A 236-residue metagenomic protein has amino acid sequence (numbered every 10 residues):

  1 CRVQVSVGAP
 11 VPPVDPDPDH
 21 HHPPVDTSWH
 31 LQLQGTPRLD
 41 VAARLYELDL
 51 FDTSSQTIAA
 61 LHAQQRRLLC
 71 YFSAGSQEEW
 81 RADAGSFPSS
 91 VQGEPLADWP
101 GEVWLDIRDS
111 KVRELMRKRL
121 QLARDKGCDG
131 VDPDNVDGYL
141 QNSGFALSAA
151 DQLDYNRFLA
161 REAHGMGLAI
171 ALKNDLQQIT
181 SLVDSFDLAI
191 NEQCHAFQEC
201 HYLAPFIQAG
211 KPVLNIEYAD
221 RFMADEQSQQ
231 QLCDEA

Functional and structural regions predicted by a protein language model:
C1-H20: Bacterial Sec-dependent N-terminal signal peptides
D15-A236: Glycan-processing catalytic domains of CAZymes
